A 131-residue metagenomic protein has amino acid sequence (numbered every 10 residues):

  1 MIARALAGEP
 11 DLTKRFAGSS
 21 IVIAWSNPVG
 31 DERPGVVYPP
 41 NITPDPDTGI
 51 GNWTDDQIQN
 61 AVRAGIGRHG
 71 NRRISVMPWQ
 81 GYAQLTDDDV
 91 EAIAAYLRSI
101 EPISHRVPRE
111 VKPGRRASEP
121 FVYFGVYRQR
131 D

Functional and structural regions predicted by a protein language model:
M1-Y38, D56, R68-D131: Flexible coil segments in periplasmic/lumen-exposed cytochrome c-class electron-transfer proteins
P44-I50, W79-G81: Second-shell loop/turn segments in exported
W53: Residue-level signal for the nucleotide or nucleotide-sugar donor/cofactor binding architecture
N60-R68: Glycine-rich, acidic and aromatic/proline-enriched surface loops and short helix-turn segments that act as binding
